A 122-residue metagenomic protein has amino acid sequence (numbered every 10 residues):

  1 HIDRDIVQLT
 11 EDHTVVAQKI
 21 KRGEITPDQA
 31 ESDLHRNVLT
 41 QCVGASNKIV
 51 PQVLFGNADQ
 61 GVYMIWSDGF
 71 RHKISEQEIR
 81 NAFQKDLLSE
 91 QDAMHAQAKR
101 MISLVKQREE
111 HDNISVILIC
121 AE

Functional and structural regions predicted by a protein language model:
H1, E31, R108-E110: A generic structural signal for short, solvent-exposed coil/turn residues that cap or connect secondary-structure
H1-D3, Q18-K21, E76: A short, polar/proline- and glycine-enriched secondary-structure boundary/capping micro-motif
H1-D5, C120-E122: Short acidic-glycine loop/turn motifs at beta-strand connectors
V7-Q8, M64: General beta-strand recognition
Q8-A58: Conserved, helical-rich catalytic subdomain that frames metal- and/or nucleotide-binding sites in enzyme alpha/beta
Q41-G44, K48-W66, F70-E122: C-terminal catalytic subdomain
